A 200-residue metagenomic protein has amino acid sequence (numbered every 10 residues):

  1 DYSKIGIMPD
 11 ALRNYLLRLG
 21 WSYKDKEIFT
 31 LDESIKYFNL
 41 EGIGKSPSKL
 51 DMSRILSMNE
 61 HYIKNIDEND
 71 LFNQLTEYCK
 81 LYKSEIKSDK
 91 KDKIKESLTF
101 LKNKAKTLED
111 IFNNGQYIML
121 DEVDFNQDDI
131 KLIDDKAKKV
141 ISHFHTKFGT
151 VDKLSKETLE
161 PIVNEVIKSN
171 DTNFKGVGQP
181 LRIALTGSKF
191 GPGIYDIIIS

Functional and structural regions predicted by a protein language model:
D1-Y62, Q179-K189: Alpha-helical recognition segments enriched in aromatics with Gly/Pro capping that present substrate-recognition
K4, Y23-K26, P47, I86-K90 (+2 more regions): Short, surface-exposed helix-loop/turn micro-motifs enriched in polar/charged residues
D67-T172: Small-residue-rich helix-loop
E157-S200: Charged substrate- and nucleic-acid-binding regions of tRNA-handling and nucleotidyl-transfer enzymes, centered on
